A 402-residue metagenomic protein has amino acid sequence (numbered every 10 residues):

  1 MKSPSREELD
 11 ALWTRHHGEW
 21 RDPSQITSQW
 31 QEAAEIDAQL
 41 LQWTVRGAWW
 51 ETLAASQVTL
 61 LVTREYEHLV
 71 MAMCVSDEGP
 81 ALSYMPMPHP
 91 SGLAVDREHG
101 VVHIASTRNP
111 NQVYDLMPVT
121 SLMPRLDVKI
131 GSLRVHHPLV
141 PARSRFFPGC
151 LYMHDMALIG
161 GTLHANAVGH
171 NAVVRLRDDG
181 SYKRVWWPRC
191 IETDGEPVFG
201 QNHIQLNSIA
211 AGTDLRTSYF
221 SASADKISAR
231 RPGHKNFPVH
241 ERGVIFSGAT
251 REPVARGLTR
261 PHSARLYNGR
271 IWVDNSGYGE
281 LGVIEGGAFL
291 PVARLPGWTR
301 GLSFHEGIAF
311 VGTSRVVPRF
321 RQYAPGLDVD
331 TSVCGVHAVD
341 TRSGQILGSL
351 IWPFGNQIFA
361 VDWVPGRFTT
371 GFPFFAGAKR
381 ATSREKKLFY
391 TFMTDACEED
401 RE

Functional and structural regions predicted by a protein language model:
K2-E402: Sequence-structural signature of mature extracellular/luminal beta-sheet repeat domains, prominently beta-propellers
